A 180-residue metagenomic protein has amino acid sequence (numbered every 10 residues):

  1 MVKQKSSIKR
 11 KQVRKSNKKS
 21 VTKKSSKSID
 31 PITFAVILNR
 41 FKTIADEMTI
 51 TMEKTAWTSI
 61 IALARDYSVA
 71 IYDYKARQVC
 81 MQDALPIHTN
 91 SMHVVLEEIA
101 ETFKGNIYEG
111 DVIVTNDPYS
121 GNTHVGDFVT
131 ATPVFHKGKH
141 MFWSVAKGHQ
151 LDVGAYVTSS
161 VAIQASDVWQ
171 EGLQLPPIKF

Functional and structural regions predicted by a protein language model:
M1-S26: Polybasic, lysine-enriched low-complexity intrinsically disordered terminal tails
S26-H88, H93: Long, charge-dense accessory insertions within large macromolecular proteins
I50, T55-T58, R77, M92-H136: Conserved mixed alpha/beta core segments that line enzyme active sites in large multi-domain catalysts
I71, C80-Q82, Y108-E109, I113-N116 (+1 more regions): General beta-strand structural signal in soluble alpha/beta enzymes
C80, D127, A131, W143 (+1 more regions): Glycine-rich anion/phosphate-binding loop at the beta-strand->alpha-helix junction
L85, D117-G121, K147-D152: Acidic, glycine-rich active-site loops and adjacent beta-strand->loop/helix elements that engage anionic groups
P86-I99, L151-S160: A short, polar/charged loop-to-alpha-helix boundary motif
K137-F180: Mobile "lid/hinge" segments at catalytic clefts and subdomain interfaces of large enzymes
